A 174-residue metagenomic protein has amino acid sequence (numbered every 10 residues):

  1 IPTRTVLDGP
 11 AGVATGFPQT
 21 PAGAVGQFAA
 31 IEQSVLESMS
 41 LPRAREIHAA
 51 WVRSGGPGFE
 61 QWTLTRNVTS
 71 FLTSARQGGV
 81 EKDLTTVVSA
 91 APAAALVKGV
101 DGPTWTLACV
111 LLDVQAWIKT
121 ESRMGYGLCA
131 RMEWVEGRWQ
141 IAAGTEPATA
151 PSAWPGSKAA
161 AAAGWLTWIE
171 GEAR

Functional and structural regions predicted by a protein language model:
I1-A75: Core segments of small alpha/beta cavity-forming domains
V6-G9, M124, W134, I141: Generic detector of intrinsically disordered, low-complexity, polar/charged segments
L41-E136, E146, T167: Structured, amphipathic secondary-structure segments that form assembly/contact surfaces in multi-subunit
A130, G137-Q140, G144-R174: Glycine-rich, aromatic-bearing surface loops/beta-hairpins
